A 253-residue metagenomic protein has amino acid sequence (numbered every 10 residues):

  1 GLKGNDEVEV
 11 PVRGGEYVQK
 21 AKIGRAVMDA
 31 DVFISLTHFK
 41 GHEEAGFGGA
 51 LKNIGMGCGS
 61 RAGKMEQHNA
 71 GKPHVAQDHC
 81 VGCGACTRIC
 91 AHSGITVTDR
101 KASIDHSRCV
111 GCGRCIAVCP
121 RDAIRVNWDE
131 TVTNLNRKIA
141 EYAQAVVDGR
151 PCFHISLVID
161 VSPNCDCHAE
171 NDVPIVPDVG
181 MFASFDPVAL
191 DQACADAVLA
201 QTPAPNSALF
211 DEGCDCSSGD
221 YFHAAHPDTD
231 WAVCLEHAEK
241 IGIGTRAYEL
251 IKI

Functional and structural regions predicted by a protein language model:
G1-I253: Extended, low-polarity segments enriched in aliphatic/aromatic residues
